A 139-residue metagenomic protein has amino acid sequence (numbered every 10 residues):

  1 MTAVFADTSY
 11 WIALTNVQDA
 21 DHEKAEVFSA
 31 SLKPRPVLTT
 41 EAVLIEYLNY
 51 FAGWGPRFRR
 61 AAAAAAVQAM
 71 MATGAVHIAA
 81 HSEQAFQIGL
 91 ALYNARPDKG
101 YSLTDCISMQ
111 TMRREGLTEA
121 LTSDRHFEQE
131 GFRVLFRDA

Functional and structural regions predicted by a protein language model:
M1-T39, G53-A65, D138-A139: Short, well-structured N-terminal submotif of metal-dependent ribonuclease cores
W11, L44, F127-E128: A generic structural signal for short hydrophobic patches within well-formed alpha-helices
E41-A42, D105, D124-R125: Short secondary-structure boundary segments
M70-A85, R96-D98, F127-A139: Short acidic, glycine/proline-enriched helix-loop-strand junctions
V76-T118: Active-site neighborhoods of divalent-metal-dependent phosphate/nucleic-acid chemistry enzymes
M109-Q110, R114-A139: Acidic, PIN/NYN-like endoribonuclease modules and their adjacent C-terminal/linker elements
